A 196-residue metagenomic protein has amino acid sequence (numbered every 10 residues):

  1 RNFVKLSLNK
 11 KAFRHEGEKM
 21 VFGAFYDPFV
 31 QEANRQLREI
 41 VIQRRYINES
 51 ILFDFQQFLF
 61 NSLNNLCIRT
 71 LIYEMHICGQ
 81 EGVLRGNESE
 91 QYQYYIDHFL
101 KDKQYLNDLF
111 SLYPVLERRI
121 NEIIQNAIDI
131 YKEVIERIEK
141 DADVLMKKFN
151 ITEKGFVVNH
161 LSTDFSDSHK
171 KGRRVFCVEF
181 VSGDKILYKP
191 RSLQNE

Functional and structural regions predicted by a protein language model:
R1-I42: Noncatalytic, helix-rich "gating/capping" subdomain that lines the substrate-entry/channel surface of large enzyme
P28-E196: Conserved ATP-binding subdomain of kinase catalytic cores across diverse folds
